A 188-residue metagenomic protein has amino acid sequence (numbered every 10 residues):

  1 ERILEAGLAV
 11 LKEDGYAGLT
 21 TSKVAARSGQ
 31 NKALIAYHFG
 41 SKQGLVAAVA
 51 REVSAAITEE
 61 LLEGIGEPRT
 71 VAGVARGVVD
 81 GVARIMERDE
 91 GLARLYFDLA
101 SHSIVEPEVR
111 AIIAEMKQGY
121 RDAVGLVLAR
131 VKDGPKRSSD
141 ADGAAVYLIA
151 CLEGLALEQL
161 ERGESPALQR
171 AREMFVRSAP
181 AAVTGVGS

Functional and structural regions predicted by a protein language model:
R2, A6-G44, A48: Helix-turn-helix
A6-E13, E60-G64, L95, L99 (+1 more regions): Solvent-exposed, amphipathic alpha-helical segments
G29, G40-G44, A48, G66-T70 (+5 more regions): Residues in soluble alpha-helical coiled-coils and helical-bundle/repeat scaffolds
A48, E59-L92, A141-L148: Hydrophobic alpha-helical connector segments
R51-A56: Short, basic, alpha-helical segments at the C-terminal edge of helix-turn-helix-like DNA-binding modules
T58, R88-L95, P107-K132, G143-V146 (+2 more regions): Amphipathic alpha-helical packing segments from all-alpha helical-bundle domains
G64, D80-E87, R94-V105, S178 (+1 more regions): Helix-loop "lid/cap" segments that line or gate small-molecule binding pockets
R84, R121-A129, C151, E158-S188: C-terminal peripheral helix-coil segments that are non-catalytic and often amphipathic
